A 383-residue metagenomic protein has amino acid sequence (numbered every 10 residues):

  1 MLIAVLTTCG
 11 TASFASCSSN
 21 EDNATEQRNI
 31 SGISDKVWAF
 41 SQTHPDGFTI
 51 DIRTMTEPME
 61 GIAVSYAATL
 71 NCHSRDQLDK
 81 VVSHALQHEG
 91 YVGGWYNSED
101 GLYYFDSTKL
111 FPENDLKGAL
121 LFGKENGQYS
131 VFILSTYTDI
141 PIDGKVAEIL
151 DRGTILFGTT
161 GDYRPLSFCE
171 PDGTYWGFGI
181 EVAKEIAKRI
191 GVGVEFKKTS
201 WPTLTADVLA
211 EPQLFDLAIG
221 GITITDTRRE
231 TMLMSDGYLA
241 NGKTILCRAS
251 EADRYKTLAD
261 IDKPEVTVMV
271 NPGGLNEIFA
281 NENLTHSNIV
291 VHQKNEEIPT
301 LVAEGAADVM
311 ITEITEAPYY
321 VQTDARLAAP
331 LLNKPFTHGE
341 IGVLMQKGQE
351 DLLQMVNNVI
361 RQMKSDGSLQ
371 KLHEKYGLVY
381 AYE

Functional and structural regions predicted by a protein language model:
T7-E26: Bacterial Sec-dependent N-terminal signal peptides
G144-A147, L275-H292, A328-P335, I360-E383: Ligand-binding clefts/hinges and TM-proximal coupling segments of bilobed small-molecule sensing domains
R152-W176: Short glycine-rich His-centered loop
G161, L239-C247, I314-R361, V379-E383: Periplasmic-binding protein-like
F168-D172, A183-G193, L258-D262, G273-K294 (+3 more regions): Ligand-binding cleft/hinge of the Venus flytrap
I180, K184, K188, G193-D260 (+1 more regions): Acidic, polar ligand-binding/catalytic clefts
E181-R189, A249-A252, A259, E265 (+2 more regions): Extended ligand-binding regions for polar small-molecule ligands
T203-A206, G221-R229, F279-E282, L301-T337: A ligand-binding cleft/hinge motif common to bilobed small-molecule-binding domains
